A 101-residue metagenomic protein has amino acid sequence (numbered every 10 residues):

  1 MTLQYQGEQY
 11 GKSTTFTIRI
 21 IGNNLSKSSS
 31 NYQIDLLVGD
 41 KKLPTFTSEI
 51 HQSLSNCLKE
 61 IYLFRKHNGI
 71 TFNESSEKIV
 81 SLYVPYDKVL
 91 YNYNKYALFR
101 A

Functional and structural regions predicted by a protein language model:
M1-S13, F72-S75, V80: Negatively charged, low-complexity tracts enriched in Asp/Glu with abundant Ser/Thr
Q6-G11, D35, S53, Y93: Compositionally biased, intrinsically disordered low-complexity segments enriched in polar/proline residues
T14, I20-P44: Short aromatic-glycine-(Arg/Gly/Cys) micro-motifs in beta-strand/loop hairpins
G39-A101: Mixed-charge, Lys/Arg-enriched low-complexity segments
